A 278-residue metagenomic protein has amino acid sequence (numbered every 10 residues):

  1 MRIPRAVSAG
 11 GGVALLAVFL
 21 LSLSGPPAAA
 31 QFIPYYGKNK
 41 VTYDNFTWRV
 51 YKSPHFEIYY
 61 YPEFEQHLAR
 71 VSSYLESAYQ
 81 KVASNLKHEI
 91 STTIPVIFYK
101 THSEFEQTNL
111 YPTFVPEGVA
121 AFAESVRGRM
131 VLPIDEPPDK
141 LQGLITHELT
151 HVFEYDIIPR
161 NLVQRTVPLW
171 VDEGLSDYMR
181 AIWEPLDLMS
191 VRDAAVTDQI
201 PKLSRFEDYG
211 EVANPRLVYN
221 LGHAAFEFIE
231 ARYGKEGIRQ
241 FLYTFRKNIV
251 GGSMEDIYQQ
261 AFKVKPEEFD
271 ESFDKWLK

Functional and structural regions predicted by a protein language model:
M1-A9: N-terminal secretory signal peptides that target proteins for export/translocation
G11-S24: Bacterial N-terminal signal peptides
A30-P168, P185-L186, I200, D208-E211 (+1 more regions): Juxtacatalytic substrate-recognition/specificity segment
K38, E211-K278: Pan-zinc metallopeptidase signature
S103, I157, Q164-G210, Q259-K275: Post-HExxH zinc-binding segment in Zn-dependent metallohydrolases
E154, L169-R180, E236-V250: Acidic helix/loop microenvironments that form the catalytic cleft of cell-wall polysaccharide enzymes
D156, I182, F228, R232: Active-site catalytic microenvironments for nucleophilic, acid-base chemistry
